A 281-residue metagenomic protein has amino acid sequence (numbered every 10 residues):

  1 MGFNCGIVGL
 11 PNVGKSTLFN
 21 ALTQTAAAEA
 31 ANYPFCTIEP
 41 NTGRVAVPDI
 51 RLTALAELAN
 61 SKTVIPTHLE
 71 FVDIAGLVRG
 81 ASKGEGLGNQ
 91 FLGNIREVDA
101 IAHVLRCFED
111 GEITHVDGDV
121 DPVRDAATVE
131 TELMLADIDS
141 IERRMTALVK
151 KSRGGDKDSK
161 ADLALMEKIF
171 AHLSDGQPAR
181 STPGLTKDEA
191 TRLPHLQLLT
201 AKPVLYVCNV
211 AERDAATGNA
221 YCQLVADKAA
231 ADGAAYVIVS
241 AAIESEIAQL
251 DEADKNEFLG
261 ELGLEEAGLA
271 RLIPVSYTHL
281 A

Functional and structural regions predicted by a protein language model:
M1-V78, N89, I95: Conserved G1/Walker A P-loop phosphate-binding module
I50, G86-L87, D188, A220: Short, conserved clusters of charged catalytic residues that mark active-site and nucleotide-handling motifs
F71-D73, V207-C208, I238: Short hydrophobic beta-strand that contains or immediately precedes a catalytic carboxylate
G80-K83, T217-G218: Conserved ATPase-coupling elements of RecA-like P-loop NTPase cores
K83-L87, D121: Substrate-gripping "pore-loop 1 plus following alpha2 helix"
L92-D232: Conserved C-terminal guanine-recognition region of P-loop GTPase G domains, centered on the G4
D214-V275: Canonical P-loop GTPase G-domain recognition
T278-A281: Conserved small/polar residues in nucleotide/adenosyl-binding loops
